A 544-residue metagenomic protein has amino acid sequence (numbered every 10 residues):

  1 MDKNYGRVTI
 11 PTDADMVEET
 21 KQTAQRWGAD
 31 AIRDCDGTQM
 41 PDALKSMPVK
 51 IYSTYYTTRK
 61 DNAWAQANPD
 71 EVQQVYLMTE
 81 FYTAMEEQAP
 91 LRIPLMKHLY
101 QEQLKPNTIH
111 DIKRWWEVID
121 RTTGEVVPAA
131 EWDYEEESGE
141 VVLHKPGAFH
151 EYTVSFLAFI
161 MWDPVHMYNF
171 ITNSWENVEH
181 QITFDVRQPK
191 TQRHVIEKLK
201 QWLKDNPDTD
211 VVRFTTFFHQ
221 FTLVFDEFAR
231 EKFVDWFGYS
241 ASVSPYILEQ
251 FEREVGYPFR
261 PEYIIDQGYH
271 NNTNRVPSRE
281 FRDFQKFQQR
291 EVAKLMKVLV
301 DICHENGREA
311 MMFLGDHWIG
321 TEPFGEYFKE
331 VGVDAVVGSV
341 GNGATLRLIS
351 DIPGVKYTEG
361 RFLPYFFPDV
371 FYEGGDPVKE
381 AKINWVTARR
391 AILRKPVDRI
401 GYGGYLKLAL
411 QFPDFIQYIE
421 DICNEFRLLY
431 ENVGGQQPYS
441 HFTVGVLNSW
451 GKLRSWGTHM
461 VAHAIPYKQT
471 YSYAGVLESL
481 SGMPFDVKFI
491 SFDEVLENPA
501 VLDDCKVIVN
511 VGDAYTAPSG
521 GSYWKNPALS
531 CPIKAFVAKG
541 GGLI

Functional and structural regions predicted by a protein language model:
D2-Y56, Q66-M96, Y100: Noncatalytic N-terminal accessory/assembly modules of large enzymes
Y5-A14, A29-C35, A84-M85, S174-R193 (+8 more regions): The substrate-binding groove and active-site-proximal loops of carbohydrate-active enzymes, especially glycoside
V8-K50, E197-T215, F328, A335-G338 (+3 more regions): Catalytic domains of carbohydrate-active enzymes, especially glycoside hydrolases
V8-V17, I32-T38, T54-T58, T216-F217 (+8 more regions): Structural motif
A31, I51, A310, T358 (+2 more regions): Hydrophobic beta-strand scaffold residues
L44, A63-A65, L199-K200, R213-F217 (+5 more regions): Hydrophobic targeting/anchoring helices
E71-E330, L348, G434: Polysaccharide-binding and catalytic clefts of secreted carbohydrate-active enzymes
I465-I544: Helical hinge/lid and interdomain linker segments adjacent to catalytic or ligand-binding clefts that mediate domain
